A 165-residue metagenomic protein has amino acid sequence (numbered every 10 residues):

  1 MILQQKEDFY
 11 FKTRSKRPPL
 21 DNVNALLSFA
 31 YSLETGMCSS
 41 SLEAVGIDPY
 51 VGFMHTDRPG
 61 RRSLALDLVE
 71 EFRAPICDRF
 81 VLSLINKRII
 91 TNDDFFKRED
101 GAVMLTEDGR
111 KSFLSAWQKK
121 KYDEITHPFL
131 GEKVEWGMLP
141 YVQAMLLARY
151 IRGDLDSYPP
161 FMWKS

Functional and structural regions predicted by a protein language model:
M1-S165: Active-site helix-to-loop segments that bind/position phosphate- or nucleotide-bearing substrates and donors across
